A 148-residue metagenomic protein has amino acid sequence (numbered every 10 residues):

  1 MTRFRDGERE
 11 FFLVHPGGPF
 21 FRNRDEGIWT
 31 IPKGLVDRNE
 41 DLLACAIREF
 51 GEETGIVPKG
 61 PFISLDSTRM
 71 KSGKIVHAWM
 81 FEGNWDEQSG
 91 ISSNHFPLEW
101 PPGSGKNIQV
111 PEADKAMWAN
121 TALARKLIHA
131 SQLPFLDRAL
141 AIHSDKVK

Functional and structural regions predicted by a protein language model:
M1-I31, W79: N-terminal strand-loop-strand
T2, S64-R69: Short amphipathic beta-strand and strand-loop transition segments with alternating hydrophobic
D6-E8, G18-F21, D37-R38, S72-G73 (+1 more regions): Short, charged/polar surface micro-motifs in flexible loops or helix N-caps
I31-L65, W79, N120: The catalytic Nudix box helix
S67-G105, M117-A119, P134, R138-A141: Active-site-adjacent beta-strand/loop module that shapes the phosphate/pyrophosphate-binding cleft
K106-R125: Alpha-helix-centered segments that form part of catalytic cores
A141-K148: Generic C-terminal helix-cap and adjacent flexible tail
